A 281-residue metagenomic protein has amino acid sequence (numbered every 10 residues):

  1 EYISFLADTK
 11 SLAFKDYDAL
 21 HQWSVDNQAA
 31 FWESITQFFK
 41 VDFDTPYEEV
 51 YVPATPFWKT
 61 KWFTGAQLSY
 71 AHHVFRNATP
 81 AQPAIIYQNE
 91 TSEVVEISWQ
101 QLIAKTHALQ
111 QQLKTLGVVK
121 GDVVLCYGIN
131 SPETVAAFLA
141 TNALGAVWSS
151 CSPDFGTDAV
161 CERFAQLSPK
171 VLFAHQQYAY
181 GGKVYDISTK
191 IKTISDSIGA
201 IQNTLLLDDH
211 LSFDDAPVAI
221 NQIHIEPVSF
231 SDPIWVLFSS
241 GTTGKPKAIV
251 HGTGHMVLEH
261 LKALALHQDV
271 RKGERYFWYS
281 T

Functional and structural regions predicted by a protein language model:
E1-I97, Q101-A104, A108-K114, S195-A200 (+1 more regions): N-lobe entry segment of adenylate-forming
D18-W23, A71, I85-L139, G156-C161 (+3 more regions): Conserved AMP-binding/adenylate-forming core of the ANL superfamily
A81-P83, L206, V218-F238, K245 (+3 more regions): Conserved pre-ATP/AMP-binding loop-to-beta segment of ANL
D122, C126, Q268-T281: Conserved AMP-binding loop of ANL adenylate-forming enzymes
Y127, C151, H175, L207 (+3 more regions): Generic beta-strand/beta-sheet core signal
A143-D215: Structural core segment of the AMP-binding/adenylate-forming
